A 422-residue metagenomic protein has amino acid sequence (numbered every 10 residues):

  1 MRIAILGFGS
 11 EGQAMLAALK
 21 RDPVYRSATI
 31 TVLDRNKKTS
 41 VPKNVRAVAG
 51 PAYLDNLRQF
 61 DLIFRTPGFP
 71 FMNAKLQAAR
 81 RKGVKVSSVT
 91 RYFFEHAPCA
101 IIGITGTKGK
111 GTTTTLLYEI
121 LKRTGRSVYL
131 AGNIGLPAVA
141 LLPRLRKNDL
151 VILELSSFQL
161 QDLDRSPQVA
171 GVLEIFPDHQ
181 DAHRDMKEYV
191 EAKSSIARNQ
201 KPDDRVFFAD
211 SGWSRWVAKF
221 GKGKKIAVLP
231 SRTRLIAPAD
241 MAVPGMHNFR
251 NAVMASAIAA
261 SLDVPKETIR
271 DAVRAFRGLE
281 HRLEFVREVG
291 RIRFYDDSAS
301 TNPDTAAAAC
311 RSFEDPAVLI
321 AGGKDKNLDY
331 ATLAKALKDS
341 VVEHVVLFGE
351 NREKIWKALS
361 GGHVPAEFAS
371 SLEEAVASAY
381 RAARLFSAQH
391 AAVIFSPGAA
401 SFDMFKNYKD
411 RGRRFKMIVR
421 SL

Functional and structural regions predicted by a protein language model:
M1-S88, Y92, P244, E367: N-terminal leader/targeting and accessory segments in enzymes
G9, N36, I134, D210-G212 (+1 more regions): Residues in the short beta-alpha loop(s) of Rossmann-like NAD(P)-binding domains
G12-A18, S127, M241-V342: Nucleotide phosphate-binding/pyrophosphate-handling subdomain across enzymes that bind or process nucleotide phosphates
L19, I63, I104, N133 (+9 more regions): Residue-level signal for inorganic ion chemistry
K20, L54-R58, P67-K224, A377 (+4 more regions): Phosphate-binding loop of NTP-binding sites
I30-R35, V206-D210, I320-A321, V341-E350: Short internal beta-strands
V41-N44, A331-A391: C-terminal helical cap/extension that packs against the catalytic core of soluble nucleotide-cofactor enzymes
P42-A52, F60, G83-V84, C99-I102 (+2 more regions): Active-site regions of enzymes building and remodeling cell-envelope glycoconjugates
